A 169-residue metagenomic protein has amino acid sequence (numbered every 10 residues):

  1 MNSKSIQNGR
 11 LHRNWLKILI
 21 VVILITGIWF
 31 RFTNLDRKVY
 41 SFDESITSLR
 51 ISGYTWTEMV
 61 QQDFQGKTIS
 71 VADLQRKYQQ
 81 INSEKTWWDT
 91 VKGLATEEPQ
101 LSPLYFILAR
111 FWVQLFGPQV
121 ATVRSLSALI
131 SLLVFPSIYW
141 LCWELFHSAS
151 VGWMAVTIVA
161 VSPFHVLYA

Functional and structural regions predicted by a protein language model:
M1-F30, E144: Start-transfer (signal-anchor) and selected internal transmembrane alpha helices of multi-pass inner/ER membrane
W29-I46, Q61-I69: Helix-to-loop transition at the C-terminal end of transmembrane segments
F30, A109, V113, G117 (+1 more regions): Membrane-water interface at transmembrane helix exits
S52-L101, Y105, V113: Interfacial juxtamembrane loops and adjacent helix segments that form the catalytic/substrate-binding surfaces
T96, Q100, L104, L108-L126 (+1 more regions): Juxtamembrane segments of multi-pass membrane glycosylation machinery that transfer sugars from lipid-linked donors
S125-F146: Transmembrane-helix motifs of polytopic, lipid-linked glycan transferases
A155-A160: Short helix- or helix-capping micro-motifs that position conserved polar/aromatic residues at function-defining sites
F164-A169: Membrane-interface helix caps and helix-loop-helix hairpins in membrane proteins
